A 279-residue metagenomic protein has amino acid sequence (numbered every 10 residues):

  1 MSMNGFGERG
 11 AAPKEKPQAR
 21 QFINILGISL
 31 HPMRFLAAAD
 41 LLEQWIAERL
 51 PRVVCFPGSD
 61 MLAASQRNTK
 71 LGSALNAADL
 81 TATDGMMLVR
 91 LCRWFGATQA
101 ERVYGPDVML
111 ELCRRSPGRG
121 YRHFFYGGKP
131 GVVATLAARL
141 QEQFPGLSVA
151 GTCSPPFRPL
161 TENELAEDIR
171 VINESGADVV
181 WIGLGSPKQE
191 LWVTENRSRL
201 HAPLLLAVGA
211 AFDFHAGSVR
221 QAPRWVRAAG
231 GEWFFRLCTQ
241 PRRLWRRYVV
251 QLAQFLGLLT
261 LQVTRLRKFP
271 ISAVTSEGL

Functional and structural regions predicted by a protein language model:
S2-D107: N-terminal nucleotide/polyanion-binding subdomain common to many enzyme families
P51, Y121, L200-L204: A short helix->loop->beta-strand "cap" motif at the edges of active sites that frequently abuts
G58-L62, L184-Q189, A211-F212: Short glycine-rich anion-binding loops that position phosphate/pyrophosphate groups of nucleotides and phosphorylated
M87-C92, Q221-S276: A transmembrane-helix-recognition feature enriched in membrane-embedded lipid enzymes and envelope glyco-/phospholipid
V89-V171, S175: Conserved beta-alpha
A137, E190-R199: Short Gly/Thr/Asp-enriched flexible loops that form oxyanion-binding sites at enzyme active sites
S154-L160, H201-T239: Short, flexible loop segments at boundaries between secondary-structure elements
I172-S186, A202: Proline-aspartate-enriched helix->loop->beta-strand connector
